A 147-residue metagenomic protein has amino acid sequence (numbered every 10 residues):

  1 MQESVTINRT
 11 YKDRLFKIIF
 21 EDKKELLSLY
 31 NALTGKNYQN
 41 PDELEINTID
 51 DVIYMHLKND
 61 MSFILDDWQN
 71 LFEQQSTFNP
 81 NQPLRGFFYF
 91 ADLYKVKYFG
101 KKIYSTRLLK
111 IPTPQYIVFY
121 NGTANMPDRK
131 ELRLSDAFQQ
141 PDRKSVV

Functional and structural regions predicted by a protein language model:
M1-V147: Accessory alpha/beta interaction modules
